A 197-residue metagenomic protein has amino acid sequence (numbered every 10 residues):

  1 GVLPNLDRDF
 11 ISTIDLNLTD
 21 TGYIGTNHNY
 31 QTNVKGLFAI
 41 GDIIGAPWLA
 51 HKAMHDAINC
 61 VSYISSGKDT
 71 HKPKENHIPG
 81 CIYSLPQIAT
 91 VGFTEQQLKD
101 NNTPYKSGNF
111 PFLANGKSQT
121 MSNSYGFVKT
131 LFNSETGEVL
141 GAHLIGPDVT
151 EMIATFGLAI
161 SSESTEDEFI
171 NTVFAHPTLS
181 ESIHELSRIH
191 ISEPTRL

Functional and structural regions predicted by a protein language model:
G1-G67: FAD-site-proximal beta/loop scaffold in flavoenzymes
L6, I11-T13, T19-T21, G25-N27 (+9 more regions): Residue-level signal for pocket-adjacent positions within structured domains
N17-T19, G67-H77, T103-G108: A short alpha-helix-loop-beta-strand transition element characteristic of N-terminal alpha/beta dinucleotide-binding
Q31-T32, K74-E75, T120-S122: Solvent-exposed alpha-helices and their adjacent loops that cap or buttress functional pockets in soluble metabolic
P47-M54, S62-Q97: Rossmann-like dinucleotide-binding cores of NAD(P)H-dependent redox enzymes
I58-V61, P79, G157, S187: Conserved protein kinase catalytic domain
S65, S84-S192: Flexible, glycine-rich terminal cap/loop adjacent to redox cofactors in electron-transfer oxidoreductases
E193-L197: Short "domain-exit" segments at the C-terminal end of structured domains
